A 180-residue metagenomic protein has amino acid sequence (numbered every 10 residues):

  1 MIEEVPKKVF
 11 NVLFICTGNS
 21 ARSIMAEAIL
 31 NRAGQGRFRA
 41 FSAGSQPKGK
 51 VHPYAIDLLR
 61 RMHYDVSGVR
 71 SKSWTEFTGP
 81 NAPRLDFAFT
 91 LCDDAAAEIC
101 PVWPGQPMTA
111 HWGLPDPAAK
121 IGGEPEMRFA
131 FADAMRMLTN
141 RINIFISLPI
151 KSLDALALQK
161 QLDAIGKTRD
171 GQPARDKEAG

Functional and structural regions predicted by a protein language model:
I2-G180: Short polar/charged helix/loop
